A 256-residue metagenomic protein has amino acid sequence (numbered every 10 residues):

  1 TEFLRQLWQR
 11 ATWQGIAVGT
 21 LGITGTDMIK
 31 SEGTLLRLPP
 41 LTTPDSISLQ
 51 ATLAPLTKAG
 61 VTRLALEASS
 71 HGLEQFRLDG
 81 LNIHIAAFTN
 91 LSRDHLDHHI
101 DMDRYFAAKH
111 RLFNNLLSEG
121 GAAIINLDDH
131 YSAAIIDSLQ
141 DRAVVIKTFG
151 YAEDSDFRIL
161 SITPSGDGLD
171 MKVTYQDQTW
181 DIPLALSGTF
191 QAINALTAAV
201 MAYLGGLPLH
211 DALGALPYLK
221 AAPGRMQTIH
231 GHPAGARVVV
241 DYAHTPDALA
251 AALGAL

Functional and structural regions predicted by a protein language model:
T1-L4: Glycine-rich phosphate-binding P-loop
W8: Aromatic pocket-lining residues of Rossmann-like dinucleotide-binding sites
T12-T26, A68-S69: Short beta-strand-centered segment that lines the nucleotide-binding/catalytic pocket of NTP-utilizing
G19-T43: Short glycine-rich, Thr/Ser-proximal phosphate-binding strand/loop in the N-terminal lobe of ATP-dependent enzymes
L21, S69, L91-S92, D128 (+1 more regions): Anionic group-transfer/hydrolysis microenvironments
G33, K58-T62, E74, L78 (+1 more regions): Acidic, Mg2+-coordinating active-site environments of NTP-dependent enzymes
L35-S69: Conserved nucleotide-sensing/catalytic segment adjacent to the nucleotide-binding pocket in NTP-handling enzymes
A243-L256: AMP-binding/adenylate-forming catalytic core of the ANL superfamily
